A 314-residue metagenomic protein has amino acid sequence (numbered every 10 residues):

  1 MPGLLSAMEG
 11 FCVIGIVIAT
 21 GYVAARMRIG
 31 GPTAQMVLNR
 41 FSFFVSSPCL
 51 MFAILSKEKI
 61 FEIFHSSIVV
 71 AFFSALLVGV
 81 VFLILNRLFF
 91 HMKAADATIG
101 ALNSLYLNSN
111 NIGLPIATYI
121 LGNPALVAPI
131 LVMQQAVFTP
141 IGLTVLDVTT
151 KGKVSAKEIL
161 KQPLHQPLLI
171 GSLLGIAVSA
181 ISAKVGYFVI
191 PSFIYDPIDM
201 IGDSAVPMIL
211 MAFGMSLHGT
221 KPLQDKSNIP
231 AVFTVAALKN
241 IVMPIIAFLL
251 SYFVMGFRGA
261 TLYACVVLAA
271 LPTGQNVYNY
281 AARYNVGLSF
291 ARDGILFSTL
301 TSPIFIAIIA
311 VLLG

Functional and structural regions predicted by a protein language model:
M1-G314: Alpha-helical transmembrane segments of multi-pass small-molecule/ion transporters
